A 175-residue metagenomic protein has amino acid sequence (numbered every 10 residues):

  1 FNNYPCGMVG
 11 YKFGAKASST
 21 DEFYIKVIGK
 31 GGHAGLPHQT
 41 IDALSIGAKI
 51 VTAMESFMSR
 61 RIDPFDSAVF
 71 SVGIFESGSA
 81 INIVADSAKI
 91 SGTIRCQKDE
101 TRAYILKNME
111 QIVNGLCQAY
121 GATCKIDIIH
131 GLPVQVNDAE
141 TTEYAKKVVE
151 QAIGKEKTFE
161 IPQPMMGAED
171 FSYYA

Functional and structural regions predicted by a protein language model:
F1-V84, A168-E169: Histidine/acidic-residue-rich, glycine-tolerant segments that coordinate divalent metal ions
I25-V27, K89-C96, I126-H130: Short, hydrophobic beta-strand segments
H33, G47, G92, A145 (+1 more regions): Divalent metal-coordination and catalytic microenvironments
H38-I41, S45, C96, E100-Y104 (+2 more regions): A short glycine-/small-residue-rich loop at the edge of a beta-strand within enzyme catalytic domains
S59-V69, L116-D127, K155-P164: Flexible, glycine/charged-enriched surface loops at secondary-structure junctions
I81-L106: A conserved active-site cap/scaffold subdomain adjacent to cofactor or substrate pockets
I105-N114: Short amphipathic alpha-helices in soluble, non-transmembrane regions that often serve as interface/regulatory elements
D127-A175: An extended, acidic, His-containing surface patch that forms the Zn2+-binding/catalytic region of metallohydrolases
